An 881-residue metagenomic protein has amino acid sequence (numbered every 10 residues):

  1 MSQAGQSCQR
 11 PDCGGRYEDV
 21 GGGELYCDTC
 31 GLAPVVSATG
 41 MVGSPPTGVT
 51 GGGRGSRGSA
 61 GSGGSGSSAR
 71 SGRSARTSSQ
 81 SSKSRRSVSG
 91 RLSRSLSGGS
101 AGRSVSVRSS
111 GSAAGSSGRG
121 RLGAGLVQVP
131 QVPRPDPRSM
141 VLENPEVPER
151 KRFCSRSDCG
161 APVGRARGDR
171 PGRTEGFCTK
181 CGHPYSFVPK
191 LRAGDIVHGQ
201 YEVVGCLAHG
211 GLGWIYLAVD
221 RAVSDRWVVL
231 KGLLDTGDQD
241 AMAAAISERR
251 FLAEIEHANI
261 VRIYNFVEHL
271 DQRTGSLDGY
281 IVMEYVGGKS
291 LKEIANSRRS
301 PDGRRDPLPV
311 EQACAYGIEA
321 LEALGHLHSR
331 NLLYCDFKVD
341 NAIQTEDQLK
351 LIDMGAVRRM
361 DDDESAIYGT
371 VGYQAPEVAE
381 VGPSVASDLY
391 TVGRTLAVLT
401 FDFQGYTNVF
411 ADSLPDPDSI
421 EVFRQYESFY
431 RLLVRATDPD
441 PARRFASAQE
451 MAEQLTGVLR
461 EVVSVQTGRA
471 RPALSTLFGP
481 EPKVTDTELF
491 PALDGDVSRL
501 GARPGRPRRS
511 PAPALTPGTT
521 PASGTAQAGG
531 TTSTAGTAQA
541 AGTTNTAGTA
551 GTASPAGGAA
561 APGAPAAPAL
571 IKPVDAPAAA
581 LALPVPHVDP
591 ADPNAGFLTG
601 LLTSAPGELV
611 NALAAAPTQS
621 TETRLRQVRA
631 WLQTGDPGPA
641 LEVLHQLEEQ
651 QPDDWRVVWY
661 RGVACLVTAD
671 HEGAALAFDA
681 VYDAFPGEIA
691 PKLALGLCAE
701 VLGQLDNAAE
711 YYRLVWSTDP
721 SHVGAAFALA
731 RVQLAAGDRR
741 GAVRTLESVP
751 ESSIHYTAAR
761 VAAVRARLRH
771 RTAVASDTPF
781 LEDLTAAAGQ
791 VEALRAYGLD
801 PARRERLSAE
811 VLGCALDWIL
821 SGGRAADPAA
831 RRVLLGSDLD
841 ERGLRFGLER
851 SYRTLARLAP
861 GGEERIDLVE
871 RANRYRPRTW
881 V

Functional and structural regions predicted by a protein language model:
V203-G211, I215: Protein kinase glycine-rich loop
W214-A218, S224-D235: Glycine-rich ATP phosphate-binding loop
L234-E254: AlphaC helix of the eukaryotic protein kinase fold
N265-H269: A short, aromatic-enriched beta-strand patch in the conserved N-lobe beta-sheet of the protein kinase catalytic domain
R273-S290, I294: Conserved short submotifs of the Hanks-type protein kinase catalytic core that shape the nucleotide-binding pocket
Y316-G317: Activation segment signature within eukaryotic-like protein kinase domains
L324, H328-Q344: Catalytic-loop of the protein kinase fold
V465-Q627: Regulatory extensions appended to serine/threonine kinase catalytic cores
